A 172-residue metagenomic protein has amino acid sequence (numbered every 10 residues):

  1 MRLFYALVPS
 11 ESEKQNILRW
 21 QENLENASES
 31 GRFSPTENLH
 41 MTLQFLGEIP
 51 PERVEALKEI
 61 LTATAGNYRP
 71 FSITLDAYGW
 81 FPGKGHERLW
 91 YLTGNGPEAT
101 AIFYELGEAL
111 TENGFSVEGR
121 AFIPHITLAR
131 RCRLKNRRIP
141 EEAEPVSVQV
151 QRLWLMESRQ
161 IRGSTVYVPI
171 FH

Functional and structural regions predicted by a protein language model:
M1-H172: Histidine-dependent nucleotide/RNA phosphoesterase domain, centered on the 2H-phosphoesterase fold with its duplicated
